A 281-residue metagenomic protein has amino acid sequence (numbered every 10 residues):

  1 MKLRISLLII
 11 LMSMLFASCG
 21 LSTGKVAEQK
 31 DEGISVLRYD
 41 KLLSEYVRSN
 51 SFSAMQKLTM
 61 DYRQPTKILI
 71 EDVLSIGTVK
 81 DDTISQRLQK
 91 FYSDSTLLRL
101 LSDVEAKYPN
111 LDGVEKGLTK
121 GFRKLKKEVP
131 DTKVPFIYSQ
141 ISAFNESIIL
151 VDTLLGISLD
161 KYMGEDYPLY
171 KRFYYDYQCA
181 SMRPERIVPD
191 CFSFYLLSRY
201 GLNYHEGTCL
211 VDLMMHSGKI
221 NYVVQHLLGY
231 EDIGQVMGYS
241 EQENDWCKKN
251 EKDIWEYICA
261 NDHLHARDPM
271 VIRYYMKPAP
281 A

Functional and structural regions predicted by a protein language model:
M1-L7: Bacterial N-terminal signal peptides that target proteins for export
K2, K41-A54, S158, R183 (+1 more regions): Short, solvent-exposed coil/turn linker segments
L15-S18: C-terminal motif of bacterial Sec signal peptides marking the signal peptidase cleavage site
G20-K90: N-terminal mature-domain "stem" immediately C-terminal to a signal peptide or N-terminal signal-anchor/transmembrane
R87-C259, H265, P269-P280: Acidic/His-rich structured neighborhood in mature extracellular/periplasmic domains
